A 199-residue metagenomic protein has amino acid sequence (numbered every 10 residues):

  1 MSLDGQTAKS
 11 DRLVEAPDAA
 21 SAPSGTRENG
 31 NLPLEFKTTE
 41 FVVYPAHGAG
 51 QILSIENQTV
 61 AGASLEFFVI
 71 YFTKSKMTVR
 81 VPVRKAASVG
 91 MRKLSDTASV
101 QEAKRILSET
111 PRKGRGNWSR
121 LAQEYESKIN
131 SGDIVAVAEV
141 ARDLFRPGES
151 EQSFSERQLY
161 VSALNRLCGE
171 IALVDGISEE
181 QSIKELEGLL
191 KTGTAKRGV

Functional and structural regions predicted by a protein language model:
S2-T38: Mixed-charge, Lys/Arg-rich low-complexity intrinsically disordered regions
G50-I52: Conserved hydrophobic positions within beta-strands
Q58-V69: Short, solvent-exposed secondary-structure boundary/capping segments
V69-Y71, S75-R84: A short macromolecule-binding patch
R84, S88-V199: Charge/polar-rich, low-complexity and marginally structured segments
